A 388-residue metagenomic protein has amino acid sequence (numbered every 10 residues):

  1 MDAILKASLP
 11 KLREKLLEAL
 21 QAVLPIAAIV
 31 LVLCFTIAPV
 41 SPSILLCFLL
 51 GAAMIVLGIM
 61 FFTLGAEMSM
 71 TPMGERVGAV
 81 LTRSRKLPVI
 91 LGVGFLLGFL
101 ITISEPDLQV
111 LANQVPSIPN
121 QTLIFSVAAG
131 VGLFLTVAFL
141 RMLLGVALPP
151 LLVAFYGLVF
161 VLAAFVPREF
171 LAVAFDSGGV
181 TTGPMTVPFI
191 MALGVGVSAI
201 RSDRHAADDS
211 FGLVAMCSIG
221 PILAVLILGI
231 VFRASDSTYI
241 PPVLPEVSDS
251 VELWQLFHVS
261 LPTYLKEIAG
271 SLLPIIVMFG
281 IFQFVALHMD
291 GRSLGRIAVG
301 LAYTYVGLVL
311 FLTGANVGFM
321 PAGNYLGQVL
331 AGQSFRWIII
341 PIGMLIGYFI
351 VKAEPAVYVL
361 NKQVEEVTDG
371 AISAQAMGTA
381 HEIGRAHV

Functional and structural regions predicted by a protein language model:
M1-L64, A79-V80, G178, M191 (+2 more regions): Signature of multi-pass transmembrane helix bundles
D2-A7, T71-E75, A79-P88, N113-Q121 (+5 more regions): Juxtamembrane helix-boundary/capping and inter-helix hinge elements in multi-pass membrane proteins
I26-V30, G58, K86-G94, A154-F165 (+6 more regions): Small-residue-rich segments of transmembrane alpha-helices in multi-pass membrane proteins, especially helix faces
A38-P42, G132-L148, A164-V173, G196-A207 (+2 more regions): Membrane-water interface regions at transmembrane-helix termini and the short interhelical loops of multi-pass membrane
P39, F62-E75, F99-L111, R168-L171 (+2 more regions): Transmembrane alpha-helix boundary signature
G58-F62, G130-F134, P188-G196, L273-F279 (+1 more regions): Hydrophobic cores of alpha-helical transmembrane segments in multi-pass inner/ER membrane proteins, independent
T71, E75, L108-Q114, L152-Y156 (+5 more regions): Re-entrant/interfacial helical elements at transmembrane boundaries that shape and gate the permeation pathway
L87-L158, W337-R385: Helix-loop-helix junctions within the multi-pass membrane cores of secondary transporters/permeases
